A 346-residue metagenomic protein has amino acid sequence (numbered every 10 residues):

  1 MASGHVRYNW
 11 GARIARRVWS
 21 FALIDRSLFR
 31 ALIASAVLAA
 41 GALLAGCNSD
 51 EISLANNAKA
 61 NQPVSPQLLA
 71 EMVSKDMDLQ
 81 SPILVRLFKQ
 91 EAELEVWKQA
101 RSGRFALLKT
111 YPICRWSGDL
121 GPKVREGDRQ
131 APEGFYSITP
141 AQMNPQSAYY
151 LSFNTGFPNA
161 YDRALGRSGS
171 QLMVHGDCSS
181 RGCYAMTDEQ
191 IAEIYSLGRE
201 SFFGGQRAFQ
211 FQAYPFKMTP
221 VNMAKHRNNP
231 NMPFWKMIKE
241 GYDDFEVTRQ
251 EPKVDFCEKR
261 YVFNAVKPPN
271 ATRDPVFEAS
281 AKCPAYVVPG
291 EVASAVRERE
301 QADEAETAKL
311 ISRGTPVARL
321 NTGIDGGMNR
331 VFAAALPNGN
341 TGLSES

Functional and structural regions predicted by a protein language model:
I14-A34: Bacterial N-terminal signal peptides that target proteins for export
L44-G46: C-terminal motif of bacterial Sec signal peptides marking the signal peptidase cleavage site
N48-D50: Bacterial signal peptide processing site
P66-L84, V96-K98, R115-E126, E133-T139 (+1 more regions): N-terminal post-signal-peptidase region of extra-cytosolic proteins
A100-W116: Short Gly/aromatic-enriched secondary-structure transition segments
G127-C283, P289-V292: Exported/periplasmic cell-wall-interacting domains
K253, C257-S346: Proline-rich, low-complexity linker regions of envelope-associated factors in Gram-negative bacteria
